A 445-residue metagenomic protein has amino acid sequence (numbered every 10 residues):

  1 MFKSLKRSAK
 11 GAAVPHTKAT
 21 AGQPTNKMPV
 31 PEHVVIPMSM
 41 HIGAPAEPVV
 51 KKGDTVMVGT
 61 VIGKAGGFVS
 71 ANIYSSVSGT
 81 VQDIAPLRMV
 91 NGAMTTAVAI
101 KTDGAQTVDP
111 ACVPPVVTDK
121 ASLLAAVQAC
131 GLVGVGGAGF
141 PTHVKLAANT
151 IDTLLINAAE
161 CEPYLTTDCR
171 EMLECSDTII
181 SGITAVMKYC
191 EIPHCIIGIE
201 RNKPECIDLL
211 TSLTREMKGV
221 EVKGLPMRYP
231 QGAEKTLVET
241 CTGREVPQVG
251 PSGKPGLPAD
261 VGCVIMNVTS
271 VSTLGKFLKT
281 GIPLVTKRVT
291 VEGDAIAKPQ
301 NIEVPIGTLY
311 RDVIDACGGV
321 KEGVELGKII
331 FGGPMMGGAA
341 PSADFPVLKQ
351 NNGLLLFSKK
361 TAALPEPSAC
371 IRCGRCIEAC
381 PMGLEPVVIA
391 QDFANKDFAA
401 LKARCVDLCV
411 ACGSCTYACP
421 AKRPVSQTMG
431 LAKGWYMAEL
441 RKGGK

Functional and structural regions predicted by a protein language model:
M1-V49, A99: N-terminal, Lys/Arg-enriched amphipathic/low-complexity engagement segments that precede the first folded domain
A46-T55, G59: Short histidine-centered loop motifs in beta-beta connectors
G79-V81: Conserved hydrophobic positions within beta-strands
D83, R88-F140, K145-N149, P204: Acidic low-complexity segments
G134, L154-D168, A295: Gly-rich Lys/Arg/Thr-decorated short loops/hinges at beta-loop-alpha junctions or inter-strand turns that position
L173-Y189: Histidine-anchored nucleotide/phosphate-binding helix
I192-Y310, C317-G323: Hydrophobic alpha-helical positions that pack around
N351-P367, I377, P381-Y417, A421-K445: Ferredoxin-type iron-sulfur electron-transfer modules in oxidoreductases and energy-metabolism complexes
